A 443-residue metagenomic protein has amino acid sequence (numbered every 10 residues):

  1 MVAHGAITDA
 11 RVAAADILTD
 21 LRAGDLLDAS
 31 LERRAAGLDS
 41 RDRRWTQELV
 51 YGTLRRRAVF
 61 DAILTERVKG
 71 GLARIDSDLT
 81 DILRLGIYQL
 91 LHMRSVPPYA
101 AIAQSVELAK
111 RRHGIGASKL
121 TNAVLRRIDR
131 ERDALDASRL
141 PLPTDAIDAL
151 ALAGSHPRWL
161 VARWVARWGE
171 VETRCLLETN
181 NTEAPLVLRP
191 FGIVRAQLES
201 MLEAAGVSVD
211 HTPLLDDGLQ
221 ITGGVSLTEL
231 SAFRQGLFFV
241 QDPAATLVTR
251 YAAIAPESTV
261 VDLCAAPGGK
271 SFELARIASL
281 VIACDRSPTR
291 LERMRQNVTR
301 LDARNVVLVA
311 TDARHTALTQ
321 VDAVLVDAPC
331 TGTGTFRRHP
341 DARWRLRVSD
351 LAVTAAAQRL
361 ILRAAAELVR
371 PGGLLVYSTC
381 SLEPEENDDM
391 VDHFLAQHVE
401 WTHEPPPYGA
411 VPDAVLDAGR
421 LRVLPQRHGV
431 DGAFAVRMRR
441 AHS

Functional and structural regions predicted by a protein language model:
M1-S443: S-adenosylmethionine
